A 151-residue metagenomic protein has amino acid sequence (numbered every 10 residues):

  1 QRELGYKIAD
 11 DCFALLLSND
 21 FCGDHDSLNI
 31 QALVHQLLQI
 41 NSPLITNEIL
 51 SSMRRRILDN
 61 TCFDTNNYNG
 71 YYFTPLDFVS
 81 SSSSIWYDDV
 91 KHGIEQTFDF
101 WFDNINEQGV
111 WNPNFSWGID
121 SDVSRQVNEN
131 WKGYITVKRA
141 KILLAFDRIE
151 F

Functional and structural regions predicted by a protein language model:
Q1-F151: Preference for long, amphipathic alpha-helical scaffolds in soluble/luminal domains and all-alpha bundles
